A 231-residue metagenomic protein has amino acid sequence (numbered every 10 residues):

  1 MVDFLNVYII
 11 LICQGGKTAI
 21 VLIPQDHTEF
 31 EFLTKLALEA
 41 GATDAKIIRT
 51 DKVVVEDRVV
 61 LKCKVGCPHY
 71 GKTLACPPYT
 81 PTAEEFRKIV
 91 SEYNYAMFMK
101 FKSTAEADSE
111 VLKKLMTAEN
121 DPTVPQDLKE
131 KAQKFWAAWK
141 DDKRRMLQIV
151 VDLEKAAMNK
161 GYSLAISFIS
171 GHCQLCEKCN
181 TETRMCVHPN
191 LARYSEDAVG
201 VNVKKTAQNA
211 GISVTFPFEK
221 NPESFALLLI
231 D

Functional and structural regions predicted by a protein language model:
C13-D231: Auxiliary alpha/beta "docking" domains used to position bulky ligands
